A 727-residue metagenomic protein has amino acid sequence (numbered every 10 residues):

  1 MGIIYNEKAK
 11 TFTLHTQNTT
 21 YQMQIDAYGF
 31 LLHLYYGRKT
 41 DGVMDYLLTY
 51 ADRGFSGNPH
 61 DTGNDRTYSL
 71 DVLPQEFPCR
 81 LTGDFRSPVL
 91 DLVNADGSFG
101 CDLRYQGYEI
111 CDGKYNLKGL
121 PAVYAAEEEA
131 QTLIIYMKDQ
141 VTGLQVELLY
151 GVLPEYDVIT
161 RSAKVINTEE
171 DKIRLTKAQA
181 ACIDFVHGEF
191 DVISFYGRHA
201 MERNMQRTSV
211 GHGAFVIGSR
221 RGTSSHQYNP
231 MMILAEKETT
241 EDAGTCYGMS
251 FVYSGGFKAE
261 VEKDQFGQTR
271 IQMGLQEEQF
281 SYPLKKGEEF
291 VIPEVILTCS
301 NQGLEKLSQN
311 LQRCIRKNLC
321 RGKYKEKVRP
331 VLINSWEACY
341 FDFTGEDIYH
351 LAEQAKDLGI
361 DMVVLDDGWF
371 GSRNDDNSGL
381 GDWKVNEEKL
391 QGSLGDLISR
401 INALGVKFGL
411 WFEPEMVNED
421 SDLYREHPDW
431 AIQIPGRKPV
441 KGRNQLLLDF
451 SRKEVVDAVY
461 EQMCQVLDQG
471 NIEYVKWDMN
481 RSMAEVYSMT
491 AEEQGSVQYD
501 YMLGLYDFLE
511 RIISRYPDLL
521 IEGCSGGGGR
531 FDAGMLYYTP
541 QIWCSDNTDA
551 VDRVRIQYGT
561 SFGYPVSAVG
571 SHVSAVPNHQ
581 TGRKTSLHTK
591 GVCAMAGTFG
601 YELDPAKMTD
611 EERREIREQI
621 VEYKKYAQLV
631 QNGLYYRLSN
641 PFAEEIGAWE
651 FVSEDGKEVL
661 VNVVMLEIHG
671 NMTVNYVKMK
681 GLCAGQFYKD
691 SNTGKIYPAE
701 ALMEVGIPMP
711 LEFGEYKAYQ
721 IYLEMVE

Functional and structural regions predicted by a protein language model:
Y5, K10-Q17, Y21, L31-E262 (+3 more regions): Polysaccharide-binding surfaces and accessory modules of carbohydrate-active proteins
N18, A163, G287, I333 (+5 more regions): Conserved, mostly hydrophobic/aromatic
S69-E76, L81-K114, E241-G256, C299-K323 (+4 more regions): Glycine-rich, aromatic-flanked loop segments that form ligand/cofactor-binding clefts across common enzyme folds
S98-Y105, Y282-N301, K717-E724: Short Pro-Gly-centered flexible turn/kink motifs
E241, P641-C683: Carbohydrate-binding surface patches
Y324-E461, Y474: Aromatic-lined carbohydrate-binding/catalytic grooves of carbohydrate-active enzymes
Q391-S393, R425-H427, A431-K584, T598 (+1 more regions): Active-site neighborhood of glycoside hydrolase catalytic domains
E667-E727: C-terminal beta-sandwich/jelly-roll accessory domains of carbohydrate-active enzymes
